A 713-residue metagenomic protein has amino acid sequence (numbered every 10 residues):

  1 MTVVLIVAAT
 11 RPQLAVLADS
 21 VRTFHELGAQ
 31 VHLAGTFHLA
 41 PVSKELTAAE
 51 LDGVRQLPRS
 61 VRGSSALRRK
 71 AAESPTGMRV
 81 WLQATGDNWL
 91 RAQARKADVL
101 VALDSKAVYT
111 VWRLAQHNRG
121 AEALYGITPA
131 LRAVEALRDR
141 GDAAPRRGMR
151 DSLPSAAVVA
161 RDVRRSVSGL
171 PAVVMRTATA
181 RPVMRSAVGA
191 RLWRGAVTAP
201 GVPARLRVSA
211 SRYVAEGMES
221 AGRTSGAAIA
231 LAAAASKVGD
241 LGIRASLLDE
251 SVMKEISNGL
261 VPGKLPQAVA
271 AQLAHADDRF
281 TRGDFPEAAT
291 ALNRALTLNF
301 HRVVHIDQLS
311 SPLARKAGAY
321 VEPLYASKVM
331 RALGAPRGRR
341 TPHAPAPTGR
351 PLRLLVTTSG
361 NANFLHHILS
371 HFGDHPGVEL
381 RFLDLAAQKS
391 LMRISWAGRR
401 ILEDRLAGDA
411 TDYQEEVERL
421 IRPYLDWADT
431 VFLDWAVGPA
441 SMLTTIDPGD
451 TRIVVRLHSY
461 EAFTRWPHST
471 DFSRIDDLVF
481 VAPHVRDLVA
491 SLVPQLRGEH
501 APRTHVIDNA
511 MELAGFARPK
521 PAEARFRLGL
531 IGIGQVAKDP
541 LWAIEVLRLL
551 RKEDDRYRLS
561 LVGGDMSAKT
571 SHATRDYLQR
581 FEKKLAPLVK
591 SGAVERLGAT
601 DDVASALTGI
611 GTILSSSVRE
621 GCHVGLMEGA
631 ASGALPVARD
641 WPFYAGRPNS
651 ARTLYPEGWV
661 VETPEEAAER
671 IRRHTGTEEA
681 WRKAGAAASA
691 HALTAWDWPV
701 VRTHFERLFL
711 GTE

Functional and structural regions predicted by a protein language model:
M1-T2, L131, A136-T198, A204-R205 (+7 more regions): Non-catalytic membrane-proximal stalk/linker segments that position and tether the catalytic domains
L354, P521-K538, I544-R551, L559-S560: Conserved donor-binding/catalytic core segment of Leloir-type glycosyltransferases
R465, D476-R503, M511-L513: A short, active-site helix/loop in glycosyltransferases that binds the activated sugar's phosphate group
G515, G676-F709: A charged, aromatic-enriched C-terminal amphipathic alpha-helix characteristic of glycosyltransferases across folds
A573-A599: Nucleotide-activated donor-binding/catalytic signature segment of Leloir-type glycosyltransferases, i.e., the conserved
V618: Aromatic "clamp/platform" in nucleotide-sugar-dependent glycosyltransferases that forms part of the donor/acceptor
L635-A645: Short hydrophobic beta-strand element within catalytic cores of glycosyltransferases and related nucleotide-activated
A645-R672: Change "using UDP/GDP/dTDP sugars" to "using nucleotide sugars
